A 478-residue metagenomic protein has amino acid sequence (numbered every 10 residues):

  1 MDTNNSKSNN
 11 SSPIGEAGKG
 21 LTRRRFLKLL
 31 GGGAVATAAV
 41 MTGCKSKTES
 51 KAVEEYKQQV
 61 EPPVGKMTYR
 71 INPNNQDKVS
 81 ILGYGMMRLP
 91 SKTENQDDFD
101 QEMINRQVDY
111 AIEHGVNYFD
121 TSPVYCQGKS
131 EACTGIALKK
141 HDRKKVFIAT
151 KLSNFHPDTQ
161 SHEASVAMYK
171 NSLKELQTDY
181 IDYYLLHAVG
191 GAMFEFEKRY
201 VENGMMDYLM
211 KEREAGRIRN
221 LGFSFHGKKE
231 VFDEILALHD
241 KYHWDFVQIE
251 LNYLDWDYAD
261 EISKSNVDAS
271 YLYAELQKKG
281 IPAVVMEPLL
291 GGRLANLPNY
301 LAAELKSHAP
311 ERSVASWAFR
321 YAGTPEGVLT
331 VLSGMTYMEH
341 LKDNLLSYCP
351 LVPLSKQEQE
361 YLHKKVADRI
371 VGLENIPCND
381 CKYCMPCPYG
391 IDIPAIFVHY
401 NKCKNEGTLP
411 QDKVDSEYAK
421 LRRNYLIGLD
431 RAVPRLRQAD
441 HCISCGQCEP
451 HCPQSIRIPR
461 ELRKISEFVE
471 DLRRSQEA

Functional and structural regions predicted by a protein language model:
M1-T22: N-terminal secretory signal peptides
G18-L27, C384, C442-C448: Twin-arginine (Tat) signal peptide motif
G20-K28, A36-E55: N-terminal twin-arginine translocation
R24, V189-V398, K402-L421, P450 (+1 more regions): Beta/alpha (TIM)-barrel catalytic core signal, keyed to glycine-rich beta->alpha loops juxtaposed to Asp/Glu that bind
T42-G83: C-terminal segment of N-terminal export signals and the immediately downstream linker at the start of the mature
N72, Y84, F119, T134 (+9 more regions): Conserved, mostly hydrophobic/aromatic
L176-E195: Active-site groove signature of glycoside hydrolases
E360-M385, K420-S444, F468-A478: Ferredoxin-like iron-sulfur electron-transfer modules
